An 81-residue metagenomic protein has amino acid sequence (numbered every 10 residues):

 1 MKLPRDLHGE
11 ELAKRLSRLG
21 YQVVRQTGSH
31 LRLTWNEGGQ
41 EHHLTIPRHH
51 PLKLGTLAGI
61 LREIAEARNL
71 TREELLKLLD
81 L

Functional and structural regions predicted by a protein language model:
M1-T27: N-terminal first-folded block
K2, P47, A65: Short, flexible active-site loop motifs that bind/organize anionic cofactors or intermediates
L3, H42, L75: Glycine-rich, flexible loop/turn motifs
G9, A13, S29, T56 (+1 more regions): Small-side-chain structural scaffolding
G9, G39-Q40, R72: Low-complexity, compositionally biased segments
V23-G59: A short, structured beta-strand/loop element
P51-L81: C-terminal structural segments of small proteins and small subunits
